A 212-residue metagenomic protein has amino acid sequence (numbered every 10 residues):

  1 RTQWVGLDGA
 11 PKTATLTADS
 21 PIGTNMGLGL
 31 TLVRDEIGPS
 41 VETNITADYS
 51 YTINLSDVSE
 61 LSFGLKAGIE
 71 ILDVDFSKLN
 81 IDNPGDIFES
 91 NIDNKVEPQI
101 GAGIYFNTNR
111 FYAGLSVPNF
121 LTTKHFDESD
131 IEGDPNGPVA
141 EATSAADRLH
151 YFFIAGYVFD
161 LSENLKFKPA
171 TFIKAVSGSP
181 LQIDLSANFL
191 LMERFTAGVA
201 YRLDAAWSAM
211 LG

Functional and structural regions predicted by a protein language model:
R1-G212: Subset of outer-membrane beta-barrel
